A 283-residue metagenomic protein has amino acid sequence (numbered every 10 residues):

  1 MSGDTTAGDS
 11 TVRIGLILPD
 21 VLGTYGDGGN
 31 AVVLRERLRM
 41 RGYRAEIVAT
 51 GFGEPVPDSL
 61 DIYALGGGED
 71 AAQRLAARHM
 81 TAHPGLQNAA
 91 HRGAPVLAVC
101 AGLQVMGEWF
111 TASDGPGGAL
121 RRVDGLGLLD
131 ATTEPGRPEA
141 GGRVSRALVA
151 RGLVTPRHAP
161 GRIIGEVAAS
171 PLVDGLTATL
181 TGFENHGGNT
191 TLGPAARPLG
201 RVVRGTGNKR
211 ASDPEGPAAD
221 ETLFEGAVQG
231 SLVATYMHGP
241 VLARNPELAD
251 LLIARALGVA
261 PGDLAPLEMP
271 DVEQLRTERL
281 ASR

Functional and structural regions predicted by a protein language model:
M1-H91, T132, R143-R151, A243-R283: N-terminal beta1-alpha1 cap of cysteine-dependent amidohydrolase-like domains
S2-S10, L16, R137-R283: Amide-donor transfer/coupling interface in amidating biosynthetic enzymes
L18, V99-A101, L129, H186 (+1 more regions): A secondary-structure boundary/capping signal
S59-L60, R92-A94, R122-D124, T177-L180 (+1 more regions): Short coil/turn connectors at secondary-structure junctions
I62-G66, L97, Y236: Structural motif
G68-D70, Q104, Y236, P240-V241: Gly/Ser/Thr-rich beta-alpha loop segments that engage phosphate groups in nucleotides
D70-P171: Cysteine-nucleophile active-site neighborhood
